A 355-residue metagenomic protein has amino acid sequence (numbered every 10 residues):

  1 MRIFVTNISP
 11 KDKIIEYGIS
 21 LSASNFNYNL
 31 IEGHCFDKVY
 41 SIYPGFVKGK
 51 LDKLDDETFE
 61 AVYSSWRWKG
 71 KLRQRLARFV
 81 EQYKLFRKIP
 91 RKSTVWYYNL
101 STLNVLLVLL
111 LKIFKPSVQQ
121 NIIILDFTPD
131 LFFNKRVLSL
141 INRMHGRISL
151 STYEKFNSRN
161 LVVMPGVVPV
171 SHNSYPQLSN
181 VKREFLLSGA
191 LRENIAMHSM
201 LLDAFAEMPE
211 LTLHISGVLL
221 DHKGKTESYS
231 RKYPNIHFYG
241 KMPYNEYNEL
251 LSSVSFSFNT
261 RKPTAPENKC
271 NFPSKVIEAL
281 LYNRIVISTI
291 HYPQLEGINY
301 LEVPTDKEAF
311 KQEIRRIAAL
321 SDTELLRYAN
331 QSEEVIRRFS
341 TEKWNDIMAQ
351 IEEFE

Functional and structural regions predicted by a protein language model:
M1-K48, D203-M208: N-terminal subdomain of nucleotide-sugar transferases
V5-T6, P176-A196, L201-A206, H214: Conserved donor-binding/catalytic core segment of Leloir-type glycosyltransferases
L21, N25, E308, A319-F354: A charged, aromatic-enriched C-terminal amphipathic alpha-helix characteristic of glycosyltransferases across folds
A77-L85, T94-K115, V303: An aromatic- and histidine-rich active-site surface loop
P129, N142-Y175, N180: Donor nucleotide-sugar binding/catalytic pocket of nucleotide-sugar-dependent glycosyltransferases
R192-A196, N245-L250, S257-E278, S288-G297: Nucleotide-sugar-dependent
K225-E249: Nucleotide-activated donor-binding/catalytic signature segment of Leloir-type glycosyltransferases, i.e., the conserved
L295-R316: Change "using UDP/GDP/dTDP sugars" to "using nucleotide sugars
